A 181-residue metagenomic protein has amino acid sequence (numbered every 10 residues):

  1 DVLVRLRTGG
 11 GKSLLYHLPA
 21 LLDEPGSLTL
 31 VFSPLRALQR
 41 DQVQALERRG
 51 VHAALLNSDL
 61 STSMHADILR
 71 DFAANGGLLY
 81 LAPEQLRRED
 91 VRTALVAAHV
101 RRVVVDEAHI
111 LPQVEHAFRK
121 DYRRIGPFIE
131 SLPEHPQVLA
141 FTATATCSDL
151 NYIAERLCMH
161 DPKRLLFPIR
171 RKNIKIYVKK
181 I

Functional and structural regions predicted by a protein language model:
D1-L18, L30-S33, F141-T142: Walker A/P-loop
D1-V4, S27-T29, N75-L79, P136-Q137: Pre-Walker A (Motif I) flank of P-loop NTPase domains
S13-L14, S27-L60, M64, A82-R87 (+1 more regions): Conserved Walker A/P-loop ATP-binding site and its immediately adjacent core in helicase/helicase-like ATPase domains
L21-P25, L46-R48, R70-A74, T93-A98 (+3 more regions): Conserved catalytic network of the ASCE P-loop NTPase/AAA+ motor domain
H52, L56, P112-V114, N173-I181: Glycine-rich phosphate-binding "P-loop"
M64-L79: Conserved motor-coupling elements within RecA-like helicase/translocase cores
G77, E84, V91-L139: SF2 helicase catalytic motif II
I129-P136, T144-I181: Interdomain hinge/linker at the junction between the two RecA-like core domains of SF2 helicases
